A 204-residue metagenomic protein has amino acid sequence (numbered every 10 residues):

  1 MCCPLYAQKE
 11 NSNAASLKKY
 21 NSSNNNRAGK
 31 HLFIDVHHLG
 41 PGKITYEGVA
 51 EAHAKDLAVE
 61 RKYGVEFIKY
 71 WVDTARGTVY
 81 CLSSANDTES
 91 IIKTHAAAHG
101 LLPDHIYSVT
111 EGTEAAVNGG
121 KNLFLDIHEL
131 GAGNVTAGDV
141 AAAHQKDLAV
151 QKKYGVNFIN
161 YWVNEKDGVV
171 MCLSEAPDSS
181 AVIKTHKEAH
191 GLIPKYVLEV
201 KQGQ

Functional and structural regions predicted by a protein language model:
C3, A7-K62, E66-I68, V72-G77 (+5 more regions): Short S/T/G/P-rich N-terminal loop/turn motif that feeds into the first structured element of a domain
S84, A96-H99: Generic short alpha-helical segment signal, independent of protein family or function, capturing local helix propensity
S84-S90, E175-S180: Helix N-cap motif at beta-to-alpha junctions
I91-A96, V182-H186: Charge-rich, low-aromatic oligomerization/scaffolding segments with amphipathic character
A98-H105, A189-Y196: A common structural junction motif
Y196-Q202: C-terminal end-helix/capping segment
